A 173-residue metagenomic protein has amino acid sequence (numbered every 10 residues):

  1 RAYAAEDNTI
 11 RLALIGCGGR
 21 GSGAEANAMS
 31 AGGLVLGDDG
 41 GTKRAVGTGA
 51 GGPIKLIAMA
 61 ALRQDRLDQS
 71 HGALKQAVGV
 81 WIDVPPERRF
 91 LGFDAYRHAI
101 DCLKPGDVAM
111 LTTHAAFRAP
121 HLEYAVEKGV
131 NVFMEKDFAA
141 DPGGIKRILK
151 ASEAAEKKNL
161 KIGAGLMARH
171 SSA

Functional and structural regions predicted by a protein language model:
R1-G79, A168: N-terminal Rossmann-like dinucleotide-binding module
D7-R11, G52-I57, P85-E87, K104-A109 (+2 more regions): Loop/turn elements at helix/coil->beta-strand transitions in domains of secreted/extracellular proteins
I15-G18, M59-R63, G92-D94, T112-T113 (+2 more regions): Active-site-proximal beta-strand/loop segments in catalytic clefts of secreted hydrolases
G19, G23, N27, D65-Q69 (+5 more regions): Extracytoplasmic/secreted proteins, especially bacterial periplasmic and envelope-associated proteins
D65-L103: Conserved N-terminal Rossmann-fold NAD(P) cofactor-binding segment
R89-F133, D137-R147: Beta-loop-alpha module in the N-terminal Rossmann-like domain of NAD(P)-dependent dehydrogenases, especially those
N131, F138-A173: A contiguous active-site-proximal alpha/beta segment in oxidoreductase catalytic domains
